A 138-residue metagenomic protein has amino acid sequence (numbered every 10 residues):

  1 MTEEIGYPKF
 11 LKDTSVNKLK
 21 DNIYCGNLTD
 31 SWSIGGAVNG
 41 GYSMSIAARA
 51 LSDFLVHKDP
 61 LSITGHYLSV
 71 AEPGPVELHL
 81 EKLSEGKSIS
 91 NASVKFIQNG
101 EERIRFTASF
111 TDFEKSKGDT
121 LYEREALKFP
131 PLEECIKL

Functional and structural regions predicted by a protein language model:
M1-L138: Terminal targeting signals and extreme-terminal segments of soluble enzymes
